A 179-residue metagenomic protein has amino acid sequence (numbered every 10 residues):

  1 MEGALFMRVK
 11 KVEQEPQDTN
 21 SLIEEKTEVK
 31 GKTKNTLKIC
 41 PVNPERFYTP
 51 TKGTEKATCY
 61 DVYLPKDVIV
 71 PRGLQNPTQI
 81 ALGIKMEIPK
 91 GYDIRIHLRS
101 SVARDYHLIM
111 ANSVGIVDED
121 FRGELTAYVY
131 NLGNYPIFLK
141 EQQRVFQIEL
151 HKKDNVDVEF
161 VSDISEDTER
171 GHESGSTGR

Functional and structural regions predicted by a protein language model:
M1-R179: DUTPase catalytic domain/fold
